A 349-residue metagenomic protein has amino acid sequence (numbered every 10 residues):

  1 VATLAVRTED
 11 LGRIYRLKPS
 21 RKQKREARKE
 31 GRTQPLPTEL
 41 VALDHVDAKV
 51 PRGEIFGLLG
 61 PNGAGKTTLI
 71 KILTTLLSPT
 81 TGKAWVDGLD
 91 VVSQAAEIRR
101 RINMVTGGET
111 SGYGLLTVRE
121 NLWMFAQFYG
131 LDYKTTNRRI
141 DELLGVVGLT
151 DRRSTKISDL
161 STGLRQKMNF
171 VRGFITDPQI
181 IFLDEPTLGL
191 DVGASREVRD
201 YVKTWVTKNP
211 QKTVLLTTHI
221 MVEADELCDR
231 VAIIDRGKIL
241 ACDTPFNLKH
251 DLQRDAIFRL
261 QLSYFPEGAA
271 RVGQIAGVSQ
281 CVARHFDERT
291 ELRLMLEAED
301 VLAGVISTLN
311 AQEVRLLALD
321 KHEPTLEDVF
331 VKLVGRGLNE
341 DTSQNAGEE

Functional and structural regions predicted by a protein language model:
K24-R32, N103, W123, Q127 (+1 more regions): Conserved ABC ATPase "signature" region
G82-D90, I98: Conserved ABC transporter NBD signature motif
D177: Conserved catalytic motifs of ABC-family nucleotide-binding domains
I181-E185: Catalytic Walker B motif of ABC-type/P-loop ATPase nucleotide-binding domains
V202-L296: ABC transporter nucleotide-binding domain
